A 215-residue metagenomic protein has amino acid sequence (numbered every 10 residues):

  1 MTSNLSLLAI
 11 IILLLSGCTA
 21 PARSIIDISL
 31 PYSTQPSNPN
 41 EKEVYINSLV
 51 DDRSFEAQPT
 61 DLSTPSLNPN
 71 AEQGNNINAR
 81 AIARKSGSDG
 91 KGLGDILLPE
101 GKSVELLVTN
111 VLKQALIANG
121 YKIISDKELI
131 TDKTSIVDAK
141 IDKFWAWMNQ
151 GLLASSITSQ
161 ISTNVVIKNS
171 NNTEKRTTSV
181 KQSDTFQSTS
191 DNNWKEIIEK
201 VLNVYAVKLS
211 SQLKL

Functional and structural regions predicted by a protein language model:
T2-I10: Sec-dependent signal peptide recognition, specifically the positively charged N-region followed immediately by
C18-L106, K214-L215: A structural "domain/chain start" motif
A22, I28, N119-T173: Surface-exposed short loop/turn segments
S48-R53, K140-A146, S179-K181: Generic short beta-strand segments
A81-P99, S103, S170-K214: Short secondary-structure boundary motifs at beta->alpha junctions and helix caps
K113-Y121, A206-L215: Sec-exported extracytoplasmic/periplasmic mature domains
